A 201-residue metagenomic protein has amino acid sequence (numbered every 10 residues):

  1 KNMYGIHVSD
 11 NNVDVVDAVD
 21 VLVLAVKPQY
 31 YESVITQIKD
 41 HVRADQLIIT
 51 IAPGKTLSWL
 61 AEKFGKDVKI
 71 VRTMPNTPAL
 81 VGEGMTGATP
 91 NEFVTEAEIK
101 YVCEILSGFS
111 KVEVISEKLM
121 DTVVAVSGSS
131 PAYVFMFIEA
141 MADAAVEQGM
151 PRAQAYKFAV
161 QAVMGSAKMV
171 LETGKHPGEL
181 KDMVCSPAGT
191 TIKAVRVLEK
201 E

Functional and structural regions predicted by a protein language model:
K1: Conserved SAM-binding loop
Y4, N11-A88, E92: Rossmann-like NAD(P)(H) cofactor-binding subdomain of soluble oxidoreductases
H7-N12, E113-I115: Short acidic-hydrophobic, aromatic-tinged amphipathic segments that line or gate anion-handling sites
P53-K55, P75-A79, S127, Q161-V163 (+1 more regions): Glycine-rich beta-alpha junction loops
W59-K69, M85-V123, F135-E172: Internal alpha-helical scaffold of NAD(P)-dependent oxidoreductase catalytic cores
V71, M120-A125, P177-D182: Short pre-catalytic strand/loop immediately N-terminal to key active-site residues, enriched for Gly-Thr
V160-E201: NAD(P)-dependent Rossmann-like dehydrogenase/reductase catalytic/cofactor-binding core
